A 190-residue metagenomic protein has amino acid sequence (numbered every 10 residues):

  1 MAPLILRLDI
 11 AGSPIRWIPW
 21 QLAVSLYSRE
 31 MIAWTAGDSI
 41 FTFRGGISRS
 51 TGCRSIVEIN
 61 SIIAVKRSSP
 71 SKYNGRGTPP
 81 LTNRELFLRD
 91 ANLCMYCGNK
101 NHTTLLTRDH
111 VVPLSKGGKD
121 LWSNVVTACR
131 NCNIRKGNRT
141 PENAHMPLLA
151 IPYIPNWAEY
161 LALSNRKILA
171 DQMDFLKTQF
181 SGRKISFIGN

Functional and structural regions predicted by a protein language model:
M1-T78, N83, P155-N190: Short helix-coil boundary/hinge micro-motifs
A11, K119, C132-N133: A generic structural motif
G12, L86, A144: A residue-level signal for conserved active-site and pocket-lining positions in enzyme catalytic cores
P79, G98-T127, K136-P152: Histidine-centered nuclease catalytic patch
E85-R89, G98-K100: Short, conserved, surface-exposed binding loops centered on an aromatic residue
F87-N92, L121-V125: Short metal-coordination and nucleic-acid-contact micro-motifs, chiefly zinc-binding Cys/His arrays
M95-C97, N131: Short, cysteine/histidine-rich loop/knuckle motifs that typically chelate Zn2+
